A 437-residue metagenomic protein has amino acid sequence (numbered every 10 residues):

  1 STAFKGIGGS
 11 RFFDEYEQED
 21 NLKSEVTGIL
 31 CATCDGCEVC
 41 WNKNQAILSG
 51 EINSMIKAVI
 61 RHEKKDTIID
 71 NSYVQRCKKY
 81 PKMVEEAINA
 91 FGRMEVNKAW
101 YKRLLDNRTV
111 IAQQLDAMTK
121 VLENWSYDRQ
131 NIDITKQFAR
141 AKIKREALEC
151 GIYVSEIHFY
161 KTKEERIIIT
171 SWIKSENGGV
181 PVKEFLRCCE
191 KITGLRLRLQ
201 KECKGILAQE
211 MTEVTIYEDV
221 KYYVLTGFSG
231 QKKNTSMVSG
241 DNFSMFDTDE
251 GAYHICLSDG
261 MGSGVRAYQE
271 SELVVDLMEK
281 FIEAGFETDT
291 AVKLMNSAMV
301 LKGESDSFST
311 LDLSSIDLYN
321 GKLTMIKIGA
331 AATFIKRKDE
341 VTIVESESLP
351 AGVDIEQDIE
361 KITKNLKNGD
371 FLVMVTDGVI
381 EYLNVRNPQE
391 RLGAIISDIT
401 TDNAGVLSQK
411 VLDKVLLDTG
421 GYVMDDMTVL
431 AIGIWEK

Functional and structural regions predicted by a protein language model:
S1-A141: Intracellular, membrane-proximal regulatory regions of polytopic membrane proteins
N131-E164, E184-L186, E190-M211, Y268-K338 (+2 more regions): Catalytic core of PPM/PP2C metal-dependent serine/threonine phosphatase domains
I169-G178, A330: A short interface-forming secondary-structure element
G205-G260, R266, E272-L273: N-terminal entry segment of metal-dependent catalytic domains or homologous docking segments
Y217-D219, I432-K437: Short beta-strand-to-coil "C-cap" segments at the C-terminal boundary of structured domains/repeats, marking
E218-N242, N296-K302, A331-T363, D413-L417: PP2C/PPM family metal-dependent serine/threonine protein phosphatase catalytic domain, recognizing the conserved
S236-A252, L311, I343-N384, G420-G421: Acidic loop->beta-strand submotif enriched in PP2C/PPM serine/threonine phosphatases
G260-A284, E347-S348, L366, D370-T419: Active-site-proximal, acidic helix/loop segment immediately C-terminal to a metal-coordinating Asp/Glu
